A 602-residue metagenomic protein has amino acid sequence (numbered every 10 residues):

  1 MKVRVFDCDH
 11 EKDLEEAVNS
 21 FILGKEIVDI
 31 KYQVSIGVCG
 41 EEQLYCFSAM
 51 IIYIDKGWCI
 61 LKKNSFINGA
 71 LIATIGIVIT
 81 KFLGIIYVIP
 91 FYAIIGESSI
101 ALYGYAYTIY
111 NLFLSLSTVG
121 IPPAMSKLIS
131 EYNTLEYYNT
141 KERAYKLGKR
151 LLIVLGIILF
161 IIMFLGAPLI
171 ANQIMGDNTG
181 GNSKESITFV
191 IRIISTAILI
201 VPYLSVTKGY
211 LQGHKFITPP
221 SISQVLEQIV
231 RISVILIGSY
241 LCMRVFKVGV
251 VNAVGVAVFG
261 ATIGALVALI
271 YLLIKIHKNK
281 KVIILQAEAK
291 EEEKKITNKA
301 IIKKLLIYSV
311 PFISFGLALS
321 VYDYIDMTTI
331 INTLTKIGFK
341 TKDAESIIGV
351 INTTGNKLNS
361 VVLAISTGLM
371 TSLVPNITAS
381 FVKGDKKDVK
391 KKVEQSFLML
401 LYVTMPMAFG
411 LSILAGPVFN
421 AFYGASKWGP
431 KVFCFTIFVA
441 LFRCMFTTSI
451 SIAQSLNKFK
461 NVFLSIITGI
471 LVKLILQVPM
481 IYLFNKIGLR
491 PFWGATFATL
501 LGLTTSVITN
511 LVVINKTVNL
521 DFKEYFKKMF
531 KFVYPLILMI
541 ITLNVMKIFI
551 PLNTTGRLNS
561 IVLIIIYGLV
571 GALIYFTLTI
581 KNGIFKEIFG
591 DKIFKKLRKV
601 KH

Functional and structural regions predicted by a protein language model:
C59-L83, N139, R143, E292-L319 (+1 more regions): N-terminal membrane topogenesis motif
S65-K127, E131, F160, F164 (+2 more regions): Signature of the first transmembrane helix
E131-K149, I347-L441: Specific pore-lining/lateral-gate transmembrane helices of multi-pass inner-membrane transport and insertion machines
F160-E185, A408-G424, I481-N485, F549: Short membrane-interface helical motifs at transmembrane helix boundaries in multi-pass membrane transporters
N178-V206, G424-S449: Alpha-helical transmembrane segments of multi-pass membrane proteins
I200-S223, A440-T468, L489: Membrane-interface junctions at transmembrane-helix termini in multi-pass inner-membrane proteins
T218, I229-L273, K460, I470-I508 (+1 more regions): Membrane-interface helix-loop junctions in multi-pass transport and translocation proteins
N544-H602: Membrane-proximal transmembrane or re-entrant/amphipathic helices at the cytosolic face
